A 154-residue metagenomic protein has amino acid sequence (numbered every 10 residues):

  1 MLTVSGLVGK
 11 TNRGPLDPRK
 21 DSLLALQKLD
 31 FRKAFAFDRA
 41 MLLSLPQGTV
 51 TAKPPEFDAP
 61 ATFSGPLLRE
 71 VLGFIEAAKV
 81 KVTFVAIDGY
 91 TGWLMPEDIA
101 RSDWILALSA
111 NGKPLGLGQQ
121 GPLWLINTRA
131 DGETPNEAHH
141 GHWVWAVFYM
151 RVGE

Functional and structural regions predicted by a protein language model:
M1-E154: N-terminal intrinsically disordered, low-complexity segments enriched in P/E/S/T
